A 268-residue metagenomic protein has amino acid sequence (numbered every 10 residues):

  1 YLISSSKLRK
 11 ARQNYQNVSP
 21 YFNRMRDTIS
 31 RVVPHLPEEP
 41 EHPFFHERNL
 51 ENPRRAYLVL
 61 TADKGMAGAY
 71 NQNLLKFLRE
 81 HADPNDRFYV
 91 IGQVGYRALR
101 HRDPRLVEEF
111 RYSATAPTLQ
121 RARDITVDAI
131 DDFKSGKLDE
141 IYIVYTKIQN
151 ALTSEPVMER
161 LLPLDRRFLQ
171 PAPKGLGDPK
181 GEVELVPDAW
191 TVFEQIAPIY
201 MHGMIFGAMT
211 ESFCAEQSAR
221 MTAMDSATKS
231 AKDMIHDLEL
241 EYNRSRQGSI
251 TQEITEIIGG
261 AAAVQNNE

Functional and structural regions predicted by a protein language model:
Y1-E268: C-terminal beta-strand-loop-alpha-helix "lid" module of Rossmann-like NAD(P)-dependent dehydrogenases
